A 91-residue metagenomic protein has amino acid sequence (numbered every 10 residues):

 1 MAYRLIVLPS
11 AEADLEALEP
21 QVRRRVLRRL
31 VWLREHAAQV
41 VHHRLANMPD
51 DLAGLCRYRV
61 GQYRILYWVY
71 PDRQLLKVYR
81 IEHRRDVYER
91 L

Functional and structural regions predicted by a protein language model:
A2-L5, P9, A13-A17, R24-L27 (+2 more regions): Enriched for short, Lys/Arg-rich terminal
L18, L30-L33: Alpha-helix boundary/capping residues
P20-R23, E35: Alpha-helix boundary/capping and short turn/kink residues
V22, V26-R29, V41: Short N-terminal amphipathic alpha-helix/helix-capping patch enriched in small hydrophobics with frequent Ser/Thr
W32-R59: A short, surface-exposed loop/turn module that caps and links secondary-structure elements
